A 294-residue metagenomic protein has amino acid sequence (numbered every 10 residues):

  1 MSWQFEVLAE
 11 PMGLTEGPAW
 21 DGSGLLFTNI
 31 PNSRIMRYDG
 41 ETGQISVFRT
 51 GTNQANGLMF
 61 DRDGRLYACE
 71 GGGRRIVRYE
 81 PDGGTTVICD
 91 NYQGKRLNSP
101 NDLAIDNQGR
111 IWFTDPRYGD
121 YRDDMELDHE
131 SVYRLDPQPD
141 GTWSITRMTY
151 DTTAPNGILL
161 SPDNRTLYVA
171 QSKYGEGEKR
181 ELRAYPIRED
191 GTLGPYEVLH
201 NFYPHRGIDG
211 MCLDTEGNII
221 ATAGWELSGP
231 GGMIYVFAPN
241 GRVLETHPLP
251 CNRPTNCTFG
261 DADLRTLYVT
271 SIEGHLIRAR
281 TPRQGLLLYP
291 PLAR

Functional and structural regions predicted by a protein language model:
M1-M12, T42, Y196-E197, Y289-R294: A short helix->beta-strand "capping" segment at the edge of beta-propeller domains
A9-L25, G51-E70, R75, Y92-F113 (+9 more regions): Beta-rich, blade/repeat-based domains predominating in secreted/periplasmic proteins but also intracellular
S23-V47: Beta-propeller domains
N32-R34, G73-R74, Y118-Y121, K173-G177 (+2 more regions): Short glycine/acidic-enriched loop and turn motifs that connect beta-strands
R34-M36, R75-V77, E130-Y133, E181-R183 (+2 more regions): A short loop-to-beta-strand structural motif that recurs across blades of beta-propeller domains
D39-G43, E80-G84, D136-G141, P186-G191 (+2 more regions): Short loop/turn segments that connect beta-strands within beta-propeller blades
S46-T50, T86-D90, T146-Y150, L193-N201 (+2 more regions): Beta-propeller fold detector
T255-R294: Blade-level signature of beta-propeller repeat domains, shared across WD40, Kelch, NHL, RCC1 and BNR/Asp-box propellers
